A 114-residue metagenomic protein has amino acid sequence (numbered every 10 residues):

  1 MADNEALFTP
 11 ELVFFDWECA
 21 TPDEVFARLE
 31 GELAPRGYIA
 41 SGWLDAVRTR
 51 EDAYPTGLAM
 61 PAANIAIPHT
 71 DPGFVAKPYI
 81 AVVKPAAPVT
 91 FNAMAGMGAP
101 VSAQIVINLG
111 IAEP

Functional and structural regions predicted by a protein language model:
M1-P114: Cytosolic covalent-transfer regions centered on His/Cys nucleophiles that carry phosphoryl or persulfide groups
